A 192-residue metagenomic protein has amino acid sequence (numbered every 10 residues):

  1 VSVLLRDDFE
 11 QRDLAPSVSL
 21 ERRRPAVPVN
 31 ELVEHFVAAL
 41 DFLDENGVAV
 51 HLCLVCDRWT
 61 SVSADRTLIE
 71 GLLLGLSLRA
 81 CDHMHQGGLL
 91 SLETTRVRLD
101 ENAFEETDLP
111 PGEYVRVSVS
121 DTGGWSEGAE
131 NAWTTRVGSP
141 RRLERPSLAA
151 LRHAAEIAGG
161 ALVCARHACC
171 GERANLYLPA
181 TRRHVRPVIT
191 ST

Functional and structural regions predicted by a protein language model:
L20, D57-S63, T67: A short, conserved loop immediately preceding a beta-strand within the C-terminal catalytic
P25-D41, G75-L78, E93-E106, P111-E113: Short beta-to-alpha transition helix within the HATPase_c
L43-C53, Q86-L89: Short conserved segments within the C-terminal catalytic ATPase subdomain
A49-T60, T95-V97: Conserved catalytic submotifs in the C-terminal HATPase_c
R96-P146, I189-S191: Glycine-rich/acidic phosphate-handling loop/turn and adjacent ATP-lid/helix of nucleotide-binding kinase/ATPase domains
S120, G171-T181: Short C-terminal beta-strand
A149-A158: Detector for a conserved hydrophobic position within an alpha-helical segment of the HATPase_c
G159-R166, A174: Glycine-rich ATP-binding loops of the HATPase_c
